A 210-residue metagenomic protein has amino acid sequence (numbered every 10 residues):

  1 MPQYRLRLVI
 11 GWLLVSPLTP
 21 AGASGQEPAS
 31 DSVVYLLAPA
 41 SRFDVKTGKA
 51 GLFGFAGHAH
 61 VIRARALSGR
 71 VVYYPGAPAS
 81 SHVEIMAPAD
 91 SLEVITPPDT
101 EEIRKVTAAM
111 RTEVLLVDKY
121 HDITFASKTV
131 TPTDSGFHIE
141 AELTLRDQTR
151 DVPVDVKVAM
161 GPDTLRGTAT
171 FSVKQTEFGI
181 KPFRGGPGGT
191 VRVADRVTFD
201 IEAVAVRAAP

Functional and structural regions predicted by a protein language model:
M1-R5: N-terminal secretory signal peptides that target proteins for export/translocation
L8-P20: Bacterial N-terminal signal peptides
A23-P210: Low-complexity, acidic/polar, glycine-enriched regions of mature
